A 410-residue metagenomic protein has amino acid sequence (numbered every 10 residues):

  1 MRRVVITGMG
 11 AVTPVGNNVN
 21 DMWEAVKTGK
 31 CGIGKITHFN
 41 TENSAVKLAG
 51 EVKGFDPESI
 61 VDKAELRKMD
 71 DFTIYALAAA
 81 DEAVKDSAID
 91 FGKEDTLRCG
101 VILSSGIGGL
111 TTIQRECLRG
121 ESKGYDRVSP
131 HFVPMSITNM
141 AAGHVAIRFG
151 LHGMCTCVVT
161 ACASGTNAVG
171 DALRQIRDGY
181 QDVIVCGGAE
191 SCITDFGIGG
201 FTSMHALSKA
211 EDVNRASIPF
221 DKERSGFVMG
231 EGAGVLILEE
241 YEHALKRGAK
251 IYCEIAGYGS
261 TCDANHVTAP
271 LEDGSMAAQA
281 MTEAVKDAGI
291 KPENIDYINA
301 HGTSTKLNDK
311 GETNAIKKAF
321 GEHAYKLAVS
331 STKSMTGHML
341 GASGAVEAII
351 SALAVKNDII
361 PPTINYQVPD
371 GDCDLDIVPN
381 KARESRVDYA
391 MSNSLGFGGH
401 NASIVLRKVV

Functional and structural regions predicted by a protein language model:
M1-E65, E242-E254, I349-I364, R407-V410: ACP-dependent fatty acid/polyketide chain-elongation machinery
R3-T7, K30-G34, D212-A288, Y297: Condensing-enzyme catalytic core mediating Claisen C-C bond formation in acyl metabolism
I6, M22, K27-T160, A189-I198 (+1 more regions): Conserved beta-ketoacyl condensing-enzyme motif
A76-I89, T138-A142, A146-F149, M154-E190 (+3 more regions): Active-site-proximal alpha-helical scaffold in enzymes
A76-S87, A141, A168, E239-E240 (+4 more regions): Short, well-ordered amphipathic alpha-helical segments that serve as non-catalytic structural scaffolds within diverse
A83-D95, A244-A249, M281-Y297, A319-H323: Phosphate/pyrophosphate-binding loops at sites that engage ATP/ADP/AMP, CoA/4′-phosphopantetheine, polyphosphate
S122-S129, G170, R174, E190-K246 (+2 more regions): Glycine-/small-residue-rich "gating" segment that lines the acyl/pantetheine channel and substrate pocket
Y180-S225, Y258-E272, G302-D309, K326-D376: Acyl-CoA/ACP chain-elongation machinery
